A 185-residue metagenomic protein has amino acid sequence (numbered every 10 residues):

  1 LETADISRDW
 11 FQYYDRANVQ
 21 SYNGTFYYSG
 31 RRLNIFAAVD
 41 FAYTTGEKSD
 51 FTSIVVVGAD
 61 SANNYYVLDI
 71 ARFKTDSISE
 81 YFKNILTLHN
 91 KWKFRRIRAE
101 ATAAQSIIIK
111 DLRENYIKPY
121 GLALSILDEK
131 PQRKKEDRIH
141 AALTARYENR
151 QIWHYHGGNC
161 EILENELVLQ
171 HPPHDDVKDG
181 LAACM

Functional and structural regions predicted by a protein language model:
L1-D5, E47, I152: Proline-centered turn/helix-capping motifs that create local helix->coil transitions or kinks
L1-F41: ATPase catalytic-site recognition across NTP-hydrolyzing enzymes
G24-G30, T45-K48, T87-K91: Short, conserved, surface-exposed binding loops centered on an aromatic residue
V39-S53: An active-site-proximal beta-strand-loop segment
D40, E100, D176-D179: Acidic active-site catalytic centers that drive phospho-/nucleotidyl reactions and related ester hydrolyses
S53, D60-Q170: Mg2+-dependent endonuclease catalytic cores in nucleic-acid-processing enzymes, primarily RNase H-like
Q170-M185: Charge-patterned, long linear interaction tracts outside catalytic cores
